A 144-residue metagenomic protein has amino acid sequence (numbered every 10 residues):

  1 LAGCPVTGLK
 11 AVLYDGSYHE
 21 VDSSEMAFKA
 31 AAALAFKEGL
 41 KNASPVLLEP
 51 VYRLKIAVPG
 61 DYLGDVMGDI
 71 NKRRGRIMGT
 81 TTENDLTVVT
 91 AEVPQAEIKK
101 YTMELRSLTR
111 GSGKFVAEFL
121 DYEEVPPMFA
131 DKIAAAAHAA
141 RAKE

Functional and structural regions predicted by a protein language model:
L1-E144: Accessory interaction regions appended to the cores of large information-processing enzymes
